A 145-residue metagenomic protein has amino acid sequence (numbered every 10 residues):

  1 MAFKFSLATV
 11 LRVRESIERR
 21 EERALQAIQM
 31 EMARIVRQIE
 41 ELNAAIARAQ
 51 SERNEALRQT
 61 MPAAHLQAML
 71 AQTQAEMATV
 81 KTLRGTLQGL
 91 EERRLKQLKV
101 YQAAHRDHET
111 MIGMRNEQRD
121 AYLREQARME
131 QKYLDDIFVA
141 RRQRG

Functional and structural regions predicted by a protein language model:
M1-G145: Charge-rich amphipathic alpha-helical interaction elements
